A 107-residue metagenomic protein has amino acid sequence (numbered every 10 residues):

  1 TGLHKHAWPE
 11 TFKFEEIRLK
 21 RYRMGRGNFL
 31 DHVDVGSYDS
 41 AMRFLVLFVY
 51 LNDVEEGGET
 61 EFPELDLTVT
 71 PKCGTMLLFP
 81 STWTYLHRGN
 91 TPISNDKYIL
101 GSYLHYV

Functional and structural regions predicted by a protein language model:
T1-M76, T84-V107: Fe(II)/2-oxoglutarate oxygenase catalytic core
